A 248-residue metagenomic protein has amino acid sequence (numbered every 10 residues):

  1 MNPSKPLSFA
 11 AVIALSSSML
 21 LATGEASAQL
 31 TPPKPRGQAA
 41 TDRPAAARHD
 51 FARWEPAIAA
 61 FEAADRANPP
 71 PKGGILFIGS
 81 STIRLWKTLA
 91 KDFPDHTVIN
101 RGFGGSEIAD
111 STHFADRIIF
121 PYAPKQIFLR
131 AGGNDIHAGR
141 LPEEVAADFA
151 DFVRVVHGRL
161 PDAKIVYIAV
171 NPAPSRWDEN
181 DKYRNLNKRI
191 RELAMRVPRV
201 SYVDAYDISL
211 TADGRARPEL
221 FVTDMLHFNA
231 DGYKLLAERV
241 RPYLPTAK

Functional and structural regions predicted by a protein language model:
M1-I75, K87, K91-D92, A247-K248: N-terminal secretory targeting modules
A47-W54, N68, G104, I108 (+6 more regions): Solvent-exposed, acidic/flexible segments
L76-I78, I99: Conserved beta-strand elements of the Class I
I83-I99, A109-A146, A150, V166 (+1 more regions): Oxyanion-hole/transition-state-stabilizing segment in secreted/luminal serine hydrolases and related acyltransferases
A90, I119, H157, A194-M195: N-terminal cationic-hydrophobic initiation segments that often serve targeting/anchoring roles
A115, F149-R154, N187, R191: Generic structural signal for well-ordered alpha-helices, preferentially at hydrophobic/aromatic core positions
L160-K164: A short helix->loop->beta-strand "cap" motif at the edges of active sites that frequently abuts
P172-K248: Catalytic His-Asp segment of secreted/periplasmic serine-dependent ester chemistry enzymes
